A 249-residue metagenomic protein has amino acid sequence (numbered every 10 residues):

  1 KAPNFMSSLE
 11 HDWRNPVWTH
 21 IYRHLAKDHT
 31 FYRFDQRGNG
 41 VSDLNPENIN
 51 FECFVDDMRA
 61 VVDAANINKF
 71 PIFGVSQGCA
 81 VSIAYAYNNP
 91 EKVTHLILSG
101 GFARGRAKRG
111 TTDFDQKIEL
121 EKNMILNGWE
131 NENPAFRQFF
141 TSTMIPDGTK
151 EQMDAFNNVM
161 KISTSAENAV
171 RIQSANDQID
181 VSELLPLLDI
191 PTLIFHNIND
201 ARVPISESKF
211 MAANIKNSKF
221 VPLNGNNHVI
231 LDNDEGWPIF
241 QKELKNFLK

Functional and structural regions predicted by a protein language model:
K1-K249: Ligand-binding pocket scaffold of soluble enzyme catalytic domains
